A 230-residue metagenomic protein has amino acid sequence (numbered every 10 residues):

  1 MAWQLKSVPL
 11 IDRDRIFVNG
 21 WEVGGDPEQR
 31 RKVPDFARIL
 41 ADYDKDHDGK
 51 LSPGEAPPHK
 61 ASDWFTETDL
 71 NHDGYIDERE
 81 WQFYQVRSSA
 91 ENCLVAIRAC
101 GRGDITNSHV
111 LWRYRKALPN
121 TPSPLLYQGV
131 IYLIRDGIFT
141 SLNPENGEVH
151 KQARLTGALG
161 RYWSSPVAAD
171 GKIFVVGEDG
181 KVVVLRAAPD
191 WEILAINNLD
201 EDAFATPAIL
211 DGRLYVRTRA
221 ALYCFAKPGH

Functional and structural regions predicted by a protein language model:
M1-H230: Noncatalytic, solvent-exposed loop/strand surfaces of beta-propeller-type extracellular/periplasmic domains
